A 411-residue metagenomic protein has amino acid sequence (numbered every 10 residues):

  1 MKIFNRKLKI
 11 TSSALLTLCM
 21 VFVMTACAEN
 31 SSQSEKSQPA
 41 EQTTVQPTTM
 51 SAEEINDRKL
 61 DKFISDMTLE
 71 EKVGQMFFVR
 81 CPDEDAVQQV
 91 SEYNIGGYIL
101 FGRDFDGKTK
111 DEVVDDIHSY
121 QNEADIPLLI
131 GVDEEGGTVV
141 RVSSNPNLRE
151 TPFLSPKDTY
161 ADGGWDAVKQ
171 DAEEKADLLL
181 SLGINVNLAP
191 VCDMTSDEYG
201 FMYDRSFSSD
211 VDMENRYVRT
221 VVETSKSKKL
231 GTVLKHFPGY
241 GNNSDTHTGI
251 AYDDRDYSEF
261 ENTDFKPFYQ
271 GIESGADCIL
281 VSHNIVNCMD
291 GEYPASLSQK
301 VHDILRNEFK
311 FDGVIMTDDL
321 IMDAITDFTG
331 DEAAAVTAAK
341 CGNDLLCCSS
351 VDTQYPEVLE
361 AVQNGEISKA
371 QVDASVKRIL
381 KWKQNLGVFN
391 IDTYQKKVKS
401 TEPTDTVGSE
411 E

Functional and structural regions predicted by a protein language model:
I3-L15: Bacterial N-terminal signal peptides that target proteins for export
V23-A26: C-terminal motif of bacterial Sec signal peptides marking the signal peptidase cleavage site
A28-E29, E35-I130, E134-S144, E410-E411: N-terminal hydrophobic targeting/anchoring segments and the immediately downstream early-domain regions of hydrolases
G74-Q75, G96, D125-I130, I184-N185 (+4 more regions): Short, well-ordered coil/turn segments that N-cap beta-strands
Q88-E214, H236, G241-D254, S282-L297 (+1 more regions): Enzymes and membrane/adaptor proteins characterized by extended Gly/Ser/Thr/Asp/Glu-rich, aromatic-dotted
Y217-H236, E259, T263-A276: Phosphate/pyrophosphate-binding betaalpha-module
C278-V281, I285-D290, I304-E411: Active-site or pore-adjacent capping/gating segments
